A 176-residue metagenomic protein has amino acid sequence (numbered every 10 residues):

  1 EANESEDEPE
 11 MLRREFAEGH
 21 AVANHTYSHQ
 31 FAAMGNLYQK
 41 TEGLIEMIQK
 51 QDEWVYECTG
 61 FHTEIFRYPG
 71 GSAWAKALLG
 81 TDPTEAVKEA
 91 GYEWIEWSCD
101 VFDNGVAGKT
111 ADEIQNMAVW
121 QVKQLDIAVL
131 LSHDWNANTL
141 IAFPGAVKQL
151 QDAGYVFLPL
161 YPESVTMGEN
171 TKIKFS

Functional and structural regions predicted by a protein language model:
E1-N3, P69-A75, V101-D103, D134-A137: Short histidine/acidic/glycine/proline-rich micro-motifs that form metal- and phosphate-coordinating active-site loops
E1-Y68, A137, G145, Q149 (+3 more regions): Active-site beta->alpha N-cap acidic-glycine motif
E18-G19, A90, L125, A153: Structured helix-beta-strand junction loops
H29-T59, W74-D126, T139-G145: Alpha-helical scaffold elements lining the catalytic groove of polysaccharide deacetylases
D112, K172-S176: Short, surface-exposed amphipathic charged segments that create phosphate/polyanion-binding patches used for binding
V122-L160: Catalytic grooves of carbohydrate-active enzymes
